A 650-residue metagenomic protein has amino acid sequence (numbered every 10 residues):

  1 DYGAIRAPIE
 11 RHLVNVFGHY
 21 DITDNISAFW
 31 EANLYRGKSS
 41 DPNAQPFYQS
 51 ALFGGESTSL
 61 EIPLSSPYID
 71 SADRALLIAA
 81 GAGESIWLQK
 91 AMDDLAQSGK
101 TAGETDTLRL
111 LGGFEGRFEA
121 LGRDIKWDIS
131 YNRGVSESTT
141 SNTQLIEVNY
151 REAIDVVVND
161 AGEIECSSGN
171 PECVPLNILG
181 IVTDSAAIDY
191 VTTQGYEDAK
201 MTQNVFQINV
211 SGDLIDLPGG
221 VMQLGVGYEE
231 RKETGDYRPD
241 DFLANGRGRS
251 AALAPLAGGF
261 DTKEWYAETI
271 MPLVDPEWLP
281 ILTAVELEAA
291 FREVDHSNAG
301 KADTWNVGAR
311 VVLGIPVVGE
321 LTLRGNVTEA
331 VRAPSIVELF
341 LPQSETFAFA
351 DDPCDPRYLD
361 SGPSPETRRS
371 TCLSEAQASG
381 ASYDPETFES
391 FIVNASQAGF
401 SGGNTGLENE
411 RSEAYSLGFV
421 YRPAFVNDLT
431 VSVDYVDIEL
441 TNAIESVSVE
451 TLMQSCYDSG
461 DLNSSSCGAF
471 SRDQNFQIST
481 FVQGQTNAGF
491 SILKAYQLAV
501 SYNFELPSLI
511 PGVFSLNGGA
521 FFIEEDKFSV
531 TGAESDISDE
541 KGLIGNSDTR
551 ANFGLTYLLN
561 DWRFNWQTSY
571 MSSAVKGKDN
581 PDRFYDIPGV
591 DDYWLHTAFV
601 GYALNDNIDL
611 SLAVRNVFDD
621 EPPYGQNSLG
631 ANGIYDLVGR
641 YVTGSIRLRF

Functional and structural regions predicted by a protein language model:
D1-I9, N15-F17, D21-K263, W278 (+5 more regions): Surface-exposed, low-complexity loop segments enriched in small/polar and acidic residues
H12-V16, L108-G112, T202-I208, K263-M271 (+8 more regions): Hydrophobic, lipid-facing positions within transmembrane beta-strands of outer-membrane proteins
V16, W30, W127-Y131, L224-Y228 (+12 more regions): Membrane-embedded beta-strand positions of outer-membrane beta-barrel proteins
N25-A28, L121-W127, M222, G235 (+8 more regions): Repeated loop/turn-to-beta-strand initiation elements of outer-membrane beta-barrel proteins
L34-K38, Y131-T139, L214, Y228-D236 (+13 more regions): Transmembrane beta-strands of outer-membrane beta-barrel pores
T140-S141, V148-N149, T328, L341 (+5 more regions): C-terminal beta-signal and terminal closure region of outer-membrane beta-barrel proteins
L287, D428-K578: Gram-negative outer-membrane beta-barrel transporters
T441, E524, S569-P581, G601-F650: C-terminal beta-signal and adjacent terminal beta-strands/loops of Gram-negative outer-membrane beta-barrel proteins
